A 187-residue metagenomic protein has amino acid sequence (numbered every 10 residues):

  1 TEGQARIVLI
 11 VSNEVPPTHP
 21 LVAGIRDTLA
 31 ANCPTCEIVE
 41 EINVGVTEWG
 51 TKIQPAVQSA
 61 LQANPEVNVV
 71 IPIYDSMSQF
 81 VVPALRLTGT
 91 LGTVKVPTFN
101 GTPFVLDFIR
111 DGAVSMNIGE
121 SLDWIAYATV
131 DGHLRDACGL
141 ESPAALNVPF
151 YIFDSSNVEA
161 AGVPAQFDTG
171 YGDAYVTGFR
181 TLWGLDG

Functional and structural regions predicted by a protein language model:
T1-A5, P20-G24, K52-Q54, G101-V105 (+1 more regions): Hydrophobic alpha-helical segments within soluble ligand-binding/sensing domains
E2-R6, N32-V39, N64-V69, T90-K95 (+1 more regions): Loop/turn elements at helix/coil->beta-strand transitions in domains of secreted/extracellular proteins
R6-V11, R26-E48: Short beta-strand elements in bilobed, periplasmic/extracellular small-molecule ligand-binding domains
L9-S12, D111-D123: Short beta-strand elements at the ligand-binding edges of bilobed clamshell
I10-P20, V69-D75: Extracytoplasmic "Venus flytrap"
P17-P20, Q79-V81, D107, A161: Extracytoplasmic/secreted cell-surface and envelope-processing proteins
I25, G45-F108: Hydrophobic alpha-helical
N32, W124, A128-G187: Hinge/cleft segment of the Venus flytrap/periplasmic-binding protein
